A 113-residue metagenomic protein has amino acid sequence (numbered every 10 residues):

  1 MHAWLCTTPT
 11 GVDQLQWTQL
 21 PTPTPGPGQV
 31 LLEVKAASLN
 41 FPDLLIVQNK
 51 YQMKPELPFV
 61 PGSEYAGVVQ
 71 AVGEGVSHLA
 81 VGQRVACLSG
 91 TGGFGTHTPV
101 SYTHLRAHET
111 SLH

Functional and structural regions predicted by a protein language model:
M1-H2: Extreme N-terminal starter segment of soluble prokaryotic enzymes
C6, V47, Q70-A71, P99-S101: Short beta-strand-to-turn element immediately C-terminal to the catalytic PLP-Schiff-base lysine in fold type I
V12-W17, K50-Y51: Short gly/ser/thr-rich secondary-structure transition/capping motifs
P21-S38, K50-G92: Glycine-rich beta-strand-centered segment in the early N-terminal region that forms part of a ligand/cofactor-binding
P42-L44: Cytochrome P450 core scaffold surrounding the K-helix E-X-X-R motif and the conserved "meander" helix-loop region
S89-S101: A structural motif shared across PLP-dependent enzymes of the aminotransferase-like
T103-T110: Conserved small/polar residues in nucleotide/adenosyl-binding loops
